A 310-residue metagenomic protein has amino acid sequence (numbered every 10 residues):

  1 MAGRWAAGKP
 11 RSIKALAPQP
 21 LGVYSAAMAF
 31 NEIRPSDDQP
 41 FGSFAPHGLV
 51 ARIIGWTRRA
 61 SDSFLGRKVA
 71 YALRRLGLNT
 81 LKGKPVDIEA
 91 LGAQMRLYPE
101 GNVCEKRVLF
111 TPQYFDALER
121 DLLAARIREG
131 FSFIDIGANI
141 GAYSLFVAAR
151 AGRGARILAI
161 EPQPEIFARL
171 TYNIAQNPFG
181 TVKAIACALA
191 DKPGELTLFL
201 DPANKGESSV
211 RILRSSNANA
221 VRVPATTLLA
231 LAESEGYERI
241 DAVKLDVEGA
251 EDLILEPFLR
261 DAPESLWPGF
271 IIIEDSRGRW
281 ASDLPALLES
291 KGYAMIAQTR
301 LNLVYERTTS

Functional and structural regions predicted by a protein language model:
G8, S12-S310: Phosphate/nucleotide-binding beta-alpha loop and adjacent structural elements of enzyme active sites
